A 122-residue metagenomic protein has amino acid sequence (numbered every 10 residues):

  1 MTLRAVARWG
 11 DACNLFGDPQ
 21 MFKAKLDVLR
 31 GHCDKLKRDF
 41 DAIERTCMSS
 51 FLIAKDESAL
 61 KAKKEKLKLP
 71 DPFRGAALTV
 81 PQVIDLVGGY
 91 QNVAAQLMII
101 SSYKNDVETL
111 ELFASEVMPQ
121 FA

Functional and structural regions predicted by a protein language model:
M1-A122: Active-site-adjacent structural elements that line small-molecule/cofactor binding pockets in enzymes
